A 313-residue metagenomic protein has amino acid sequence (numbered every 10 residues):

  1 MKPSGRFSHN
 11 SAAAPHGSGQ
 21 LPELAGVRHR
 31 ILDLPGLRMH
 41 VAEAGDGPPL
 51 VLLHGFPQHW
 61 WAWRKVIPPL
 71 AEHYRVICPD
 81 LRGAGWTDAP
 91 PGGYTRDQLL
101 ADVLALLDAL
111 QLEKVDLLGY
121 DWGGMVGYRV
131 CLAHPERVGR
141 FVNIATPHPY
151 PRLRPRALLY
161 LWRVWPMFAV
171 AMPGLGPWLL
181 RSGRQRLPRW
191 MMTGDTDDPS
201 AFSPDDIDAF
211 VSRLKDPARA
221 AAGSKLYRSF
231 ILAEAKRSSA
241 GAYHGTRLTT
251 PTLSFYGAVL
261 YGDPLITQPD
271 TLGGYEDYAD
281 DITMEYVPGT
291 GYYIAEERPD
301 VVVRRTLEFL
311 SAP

Functional and structural regions predicted by a protein language model:
K2-R30, G36-V41, P49, A84-L118 (+3 more regions): Flexible "cap/lid" subdomain of the alpha/beta-hydrolase fold that forms the substrate-access gate
H40-W86: Conserved HGGG/HGGXW glycine-rich cap/lid loop of the alpha/beta-hydrolase fold
L53, P79, F255-G257, V287-T290: Short hydrophobic "strand-cap" motifs at the C-terminus of beta-strands
H59-W60, M125, G291: A short, glycine- and basic residue-enriched loop/turn that sits immediately adjacent to a domain's principal
W61-R64, A221, R304: Alpha-helical elements of the RecA-like P-loop NTPase motor core of helicases
H73-Y74, V138, T290: Short, well-ordered alpha-helix to beta-strand connector turns
T290-P299, V303: Catalytic histidine-centered segment of alpha/beta-hydrolase-like enzymes
